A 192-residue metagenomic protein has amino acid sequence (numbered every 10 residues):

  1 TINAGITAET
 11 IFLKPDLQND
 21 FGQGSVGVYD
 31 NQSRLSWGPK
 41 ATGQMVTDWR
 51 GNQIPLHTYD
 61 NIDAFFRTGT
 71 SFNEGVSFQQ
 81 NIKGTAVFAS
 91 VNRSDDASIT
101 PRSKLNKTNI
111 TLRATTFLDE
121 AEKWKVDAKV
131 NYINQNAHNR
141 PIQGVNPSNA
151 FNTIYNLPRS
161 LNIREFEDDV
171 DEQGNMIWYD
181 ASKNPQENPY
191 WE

Functional and structural regions predicted by a protein language model:
T1-R102, E120, P141, S160 (+1 more regions): Residues embedded in well-ordered regular secondary structure
I11-Q18, P101-S103, D127-R159: Outer-membrane beta-barrel and related beta-rich outer-membrane complex signature in Gram-negative bacteria
Q23-V28, A114-T115, S148-Y155: Short alpha-helical linear motifs
N73-G75, N109-R113: Membrane-embedded beta-strand positions in outer-membrane beta-barrel channels/transporters
N109-T111, K125-K129: Broad gene-expression machinery/nucleic-acid interaction feature
T116-E122: Secondary-structure transition/capping motifs at alpha-helix termini and the adjoining loop/turn into the next element
